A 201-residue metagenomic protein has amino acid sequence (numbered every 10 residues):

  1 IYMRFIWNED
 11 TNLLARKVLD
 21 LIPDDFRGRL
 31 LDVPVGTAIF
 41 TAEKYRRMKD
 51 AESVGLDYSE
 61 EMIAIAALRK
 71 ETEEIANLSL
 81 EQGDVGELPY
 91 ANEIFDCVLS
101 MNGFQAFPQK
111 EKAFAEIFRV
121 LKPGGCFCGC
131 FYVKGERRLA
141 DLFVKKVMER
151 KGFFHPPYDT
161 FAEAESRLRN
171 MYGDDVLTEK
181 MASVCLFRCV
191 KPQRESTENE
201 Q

Functional and structural regions predicted by a protein language model:
I1-D24, I39-E43, E73, V144-M148: Conserved class I S-adenosyl-L-methionine
R29-E87: Class I SAM-dependent methyltransferase SAM/SAH-binding core
G86-V98: A short acidic, Gly/Pro-enriched loop at the edge of an enzyme's catalytic core that lines a small-molecule cofactor
C97-Q109: A short SAM/SAH-binding and catalytic strip from SAM-dependent methyltransferases
E111-P123: A short glycine-rich, Lys/Arg-flanked "PGG" loop and its adjoining helix->strand segment in the class I
C128-R150: Conserved class I S-adenosyl-L-methionine
H155-Y172: Short alpha-helix
M171-Q201: Core SAM-dependent methyltransferase catalytic element
